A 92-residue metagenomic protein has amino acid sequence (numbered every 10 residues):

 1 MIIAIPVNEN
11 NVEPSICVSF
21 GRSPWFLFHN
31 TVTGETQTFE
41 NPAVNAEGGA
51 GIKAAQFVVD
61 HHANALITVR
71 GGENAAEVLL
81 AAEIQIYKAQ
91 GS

Functional and structural regions predicted by a protein language model:
M1-G49, K53, D60-H61, L80-S92: Non-catalytic interface/targeting segments
N64: Short acidic/polar active-site loop segments enriched in Thr and Asp
I67-T68: Conserved SAM-binding loop
G71-E77: Short, glycine/polar-rich helix-capping loops at beta-to-alpha or helix-loop-helix junctions that flank or form
